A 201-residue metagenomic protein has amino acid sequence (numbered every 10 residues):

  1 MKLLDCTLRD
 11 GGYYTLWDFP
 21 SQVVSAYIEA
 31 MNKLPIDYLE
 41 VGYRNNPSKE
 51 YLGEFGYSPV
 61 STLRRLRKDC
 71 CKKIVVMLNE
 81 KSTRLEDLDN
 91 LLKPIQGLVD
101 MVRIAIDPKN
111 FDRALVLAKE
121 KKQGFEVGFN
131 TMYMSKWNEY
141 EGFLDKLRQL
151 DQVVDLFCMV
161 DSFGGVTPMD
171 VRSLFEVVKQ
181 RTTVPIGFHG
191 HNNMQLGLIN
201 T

Functional and structural regions predicted by a protein language model:
M1-L16, C71, E126-M134, V178-R181 (+1 more regions): N-terminal small/glycine-rich loop or linker at the start of catalytic domains across soluble metabolic enzymes
T15, D87, E139-E141, M169-D170 (+1 more regions): Short, well-ordered secondary-structure micro-motifs
L16-A26, D107-V116: Glycine-rich anion/phosphate-binding loops
L16-W17, F55, I106-D107, M132-S135 (+2 more regions): Glycine- and other small-residue-rich loops at beta-strand/loop junctions that grip anionic moieties
V24-K33, L147-R148, T201: Short amphipathic alpha-helices and their capping/turn segments at secondary-structure boundaries
N32, Y38, Y43-D145, Q149-V153: Active-site beta->alpha loop and helix N-cap motifs at the rims of alpha/beta catalytic domains
V160-T201: Catalytic alpha/beta core domains of metabolic enzymes, predominantly
